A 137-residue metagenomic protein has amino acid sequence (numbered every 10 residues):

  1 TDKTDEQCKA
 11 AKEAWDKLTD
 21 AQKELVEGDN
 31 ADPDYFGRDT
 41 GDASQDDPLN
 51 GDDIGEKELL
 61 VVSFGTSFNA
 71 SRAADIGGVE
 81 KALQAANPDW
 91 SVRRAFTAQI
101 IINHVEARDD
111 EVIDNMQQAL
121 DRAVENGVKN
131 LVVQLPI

Functional and structural regions predicted by a protein language model:
T1-D39: Beta-rich interaction/scaffold domains
D34-I137: Active-site-proximal alpha-helix that buttresses catalytic centers in soluble enzyme cores
